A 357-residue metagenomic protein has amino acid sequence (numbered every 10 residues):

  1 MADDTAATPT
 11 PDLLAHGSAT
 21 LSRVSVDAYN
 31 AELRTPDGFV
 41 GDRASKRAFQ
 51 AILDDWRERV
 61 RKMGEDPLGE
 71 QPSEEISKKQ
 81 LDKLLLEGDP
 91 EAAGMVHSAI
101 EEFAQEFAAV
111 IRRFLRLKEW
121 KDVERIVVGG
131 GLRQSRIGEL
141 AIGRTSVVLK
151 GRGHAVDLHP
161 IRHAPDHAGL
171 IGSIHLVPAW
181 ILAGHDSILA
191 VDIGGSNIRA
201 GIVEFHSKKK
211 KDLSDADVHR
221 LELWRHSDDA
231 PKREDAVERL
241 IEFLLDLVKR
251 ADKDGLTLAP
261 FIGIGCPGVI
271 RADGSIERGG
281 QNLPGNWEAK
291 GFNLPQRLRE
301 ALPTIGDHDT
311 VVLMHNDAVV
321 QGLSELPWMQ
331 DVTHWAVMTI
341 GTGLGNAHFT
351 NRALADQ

Functional and structural regions predicted by a protein language model:
A2, A7-G69, S73, S173-I174 (+2 more regions): Gly/Thr-rich phosphate-binding beta-strand-loop-beta motif of the actin/hexokinase/Hsp70
A48-K62, I76-D89, V128-G131, G194 (+2 more regions): Short loop/turn segments at strand-loop or loop-helix junctions that form parts of catalytic or ligand-binding pockets
G64, F114-D122, L149-G153, P178-A183 (+4 more regions): Alpha-helix termini
E70-D122, P160-D166, L223-L258: Adenine-nucleotide phosphate-binding core of ATP-dependent small-molecule kinases
I100, E106, K118-V148, G268-I270: Glycine-rich phosphate-binding loops at beta-strand->alpha-helix junctions
V123, G184-S187, L258, H308-T310 (+2 more regions): Short coil/turn connectors at secondary-structure junctions
Q134-A164, W224-E238, F261, I270-W335 (+1 more regions): Glycine-rich phosphate-binding loop and adjoining helix at the ATP-binding site of ATP-dependent phosphoryl-transfer
I174-P178, H185-I262, P267, P295: Conserved small-residue-rich
